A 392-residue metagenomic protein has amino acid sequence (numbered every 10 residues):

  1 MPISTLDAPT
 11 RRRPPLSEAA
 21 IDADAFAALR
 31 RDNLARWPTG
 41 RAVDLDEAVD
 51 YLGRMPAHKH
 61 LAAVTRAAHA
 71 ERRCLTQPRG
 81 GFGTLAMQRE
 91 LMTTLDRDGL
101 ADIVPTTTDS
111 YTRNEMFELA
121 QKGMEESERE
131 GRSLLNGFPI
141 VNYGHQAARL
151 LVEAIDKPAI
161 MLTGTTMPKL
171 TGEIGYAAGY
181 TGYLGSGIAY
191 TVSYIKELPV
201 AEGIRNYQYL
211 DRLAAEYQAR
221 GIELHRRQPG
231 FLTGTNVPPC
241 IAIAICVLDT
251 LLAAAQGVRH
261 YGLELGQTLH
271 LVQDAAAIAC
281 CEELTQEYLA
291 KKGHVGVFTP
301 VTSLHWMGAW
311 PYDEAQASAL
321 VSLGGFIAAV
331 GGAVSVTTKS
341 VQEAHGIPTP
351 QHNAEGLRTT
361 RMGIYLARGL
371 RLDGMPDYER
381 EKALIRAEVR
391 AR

Functional and structural regions predicted by a protein language model:
P2-Q256, H260-E264, H270: Catalytic alpha/beta active-site cores
S133-G137, L213-Y217, L289-V295, G363-L372: Short, basic, helix/turn surface patches
I140-V152, Y194-N206, L224-F231, V258-L269 (+3 more regions): Hydrophobic transmembrane alpha-helix bundles
R212-I222, L251-H260, C280-V297, V330-V334: Secondary-structure boundary elements
Q273-A290, T302-R392: Active-site capping/gating regions of soluble enzymes
